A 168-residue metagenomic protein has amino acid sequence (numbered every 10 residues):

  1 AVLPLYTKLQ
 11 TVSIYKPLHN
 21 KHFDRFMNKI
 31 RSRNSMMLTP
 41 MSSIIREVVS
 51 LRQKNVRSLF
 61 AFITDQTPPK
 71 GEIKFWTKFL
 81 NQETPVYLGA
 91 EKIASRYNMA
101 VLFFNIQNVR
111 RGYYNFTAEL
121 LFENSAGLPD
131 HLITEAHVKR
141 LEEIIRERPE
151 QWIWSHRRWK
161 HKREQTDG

Functional and structural regions predicted by a protein language model:
A1-S42, P69-K78: Catalytic core of membrane glycerolipid acyltransferases/transacylases, capturing the structured, soluble-facing
Y6, S42-G168: Non-catalytic C-terminal accessory region of glycerolipid acyltransferases and related lyso-lipid remodeling enzymes
